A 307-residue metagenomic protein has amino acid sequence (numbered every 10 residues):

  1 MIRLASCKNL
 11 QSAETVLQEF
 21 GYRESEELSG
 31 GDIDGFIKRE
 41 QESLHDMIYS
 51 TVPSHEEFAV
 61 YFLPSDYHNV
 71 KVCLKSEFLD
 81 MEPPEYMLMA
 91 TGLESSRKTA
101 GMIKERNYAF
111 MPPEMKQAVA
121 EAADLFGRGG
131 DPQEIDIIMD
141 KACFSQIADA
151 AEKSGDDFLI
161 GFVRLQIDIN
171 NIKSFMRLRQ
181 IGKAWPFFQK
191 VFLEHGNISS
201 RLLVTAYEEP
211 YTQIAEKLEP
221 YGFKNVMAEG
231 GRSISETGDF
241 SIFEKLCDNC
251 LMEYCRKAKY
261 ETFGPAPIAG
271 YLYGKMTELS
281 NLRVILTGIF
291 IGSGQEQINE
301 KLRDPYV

Functional and structural regions predicted by a protein language model:
M1-V307: N-terminal domain-start signal
